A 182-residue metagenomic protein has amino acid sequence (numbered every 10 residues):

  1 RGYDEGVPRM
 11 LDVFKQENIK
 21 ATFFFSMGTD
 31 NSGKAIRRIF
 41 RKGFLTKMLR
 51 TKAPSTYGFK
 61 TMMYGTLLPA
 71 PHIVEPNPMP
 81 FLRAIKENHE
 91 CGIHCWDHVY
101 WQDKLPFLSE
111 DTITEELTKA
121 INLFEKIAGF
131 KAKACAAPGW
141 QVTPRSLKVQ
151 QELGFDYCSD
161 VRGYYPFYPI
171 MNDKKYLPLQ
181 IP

Functional and structural regions predicted by a protein language model:
R1-A134, G139-Q180: Catalytic alpha-helical scaffold of carbohydrate-active enzymes acting on polysaccharides/glycoconjugates
